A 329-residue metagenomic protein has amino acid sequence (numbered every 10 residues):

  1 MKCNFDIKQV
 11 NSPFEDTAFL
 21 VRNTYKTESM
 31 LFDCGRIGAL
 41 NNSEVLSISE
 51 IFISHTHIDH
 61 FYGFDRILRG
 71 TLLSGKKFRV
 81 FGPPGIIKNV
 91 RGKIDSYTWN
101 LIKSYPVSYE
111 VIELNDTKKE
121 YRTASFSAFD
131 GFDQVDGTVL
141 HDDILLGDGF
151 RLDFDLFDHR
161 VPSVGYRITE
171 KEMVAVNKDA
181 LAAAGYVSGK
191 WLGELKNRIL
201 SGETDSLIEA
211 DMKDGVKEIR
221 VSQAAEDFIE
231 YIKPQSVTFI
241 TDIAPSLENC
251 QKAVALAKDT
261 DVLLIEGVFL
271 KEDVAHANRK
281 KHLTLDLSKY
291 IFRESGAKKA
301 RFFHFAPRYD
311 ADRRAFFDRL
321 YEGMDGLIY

Functional and structural regions predicted by a protein language model:
M1-E44, E50, K77, Y166-I168 (+2 more regions): Conserved beta-strand hairpin/beta-sheet module of binuclear metal-dependent hydrolase folds, prominently
F14, Y25, H159-V161, S295: A generic beta-sheet turn/junction motif
F32-C34, E50-D59, G82-P83, T238-A244 (+2 more regions): Active-site neighborhood of phospho(di)ester-bond hydrolases with catalytic His/Asp-centered motifs
R36-G82: Active-site metal-binding motif and surrounding structural segment of the metallo-beta-lactamase
R66-G70, K93, T98-W99, D310-D318: Metal-dependent catalytic neighborhoods of phosphoester/phosphodiester hydrolases
K77, V90-G137: Active-site neighborhood of divalent metal-dependent phosphoester bond hydrolases
Y109-R122, A224-Y231, L247-Y329: Binuclear metal-ion centers of metallo-dependent hydrolases, dominated by the metallo-beta-lactamase
Y121-F239, I243-E248, V262: Active-site-proximal loop/helix segment associated with metal-binding centers of metalloenzymes
